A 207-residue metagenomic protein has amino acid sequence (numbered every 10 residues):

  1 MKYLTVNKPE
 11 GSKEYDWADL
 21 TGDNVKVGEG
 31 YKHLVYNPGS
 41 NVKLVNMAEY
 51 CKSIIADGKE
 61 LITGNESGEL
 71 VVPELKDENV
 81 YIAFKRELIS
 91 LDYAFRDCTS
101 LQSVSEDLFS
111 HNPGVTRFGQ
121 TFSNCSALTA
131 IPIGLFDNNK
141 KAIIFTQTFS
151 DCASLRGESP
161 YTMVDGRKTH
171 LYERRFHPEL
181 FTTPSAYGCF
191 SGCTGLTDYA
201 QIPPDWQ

Functional and structural regions predicted by a protein language model:
M1-T5: A signal for long, low-complexity, Ser/Thr/Asn-enriched, surface-exposed stalk/shaft and domain-boundary segments
V6-Q207: Negatively charged
